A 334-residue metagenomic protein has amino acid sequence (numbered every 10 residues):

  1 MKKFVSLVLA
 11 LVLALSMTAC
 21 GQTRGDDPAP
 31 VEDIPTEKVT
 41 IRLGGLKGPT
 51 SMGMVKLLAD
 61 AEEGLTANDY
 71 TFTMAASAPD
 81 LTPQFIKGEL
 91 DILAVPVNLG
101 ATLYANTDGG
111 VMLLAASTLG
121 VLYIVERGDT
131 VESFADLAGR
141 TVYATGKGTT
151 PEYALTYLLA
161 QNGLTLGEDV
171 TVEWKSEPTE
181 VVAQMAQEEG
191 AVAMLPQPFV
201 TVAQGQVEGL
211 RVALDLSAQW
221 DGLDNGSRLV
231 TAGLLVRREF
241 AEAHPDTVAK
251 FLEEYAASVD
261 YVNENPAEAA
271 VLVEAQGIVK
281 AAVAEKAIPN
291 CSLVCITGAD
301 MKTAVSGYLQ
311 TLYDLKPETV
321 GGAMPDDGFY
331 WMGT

Functional and structural regions predicted by a protein language model:
M1-L11: Positively charged n-region of N-terminal signal peptides that target proteins for export
L9, L13-M17, L312: Hydrophobic core
A19-A29: Bacterial lipoprotein signal-peptidase II cleavage site
D27-G167, V172-W174, A191, Q197 (+1 more regions): Short, glycine-/small- and polar/acidic-enriched structural segments that line small-molecule recognition paths
E62-N68, A218-S227, V294-K302: Short, solvent-exposed loop/beta-turn-alpha elements that line the ligand-binding surface or hinge of extracytoplasmic
N98-L99, T179-L272: Pocket-lining segment of extracytoplasmic ligand-binding domains
A241-L315: Secondary-structure end/capping motifs
S306, Q310-T334: Conserved C-terminal helix/tail region of periplasmic/extracytoplasmic solute-binding proteins
